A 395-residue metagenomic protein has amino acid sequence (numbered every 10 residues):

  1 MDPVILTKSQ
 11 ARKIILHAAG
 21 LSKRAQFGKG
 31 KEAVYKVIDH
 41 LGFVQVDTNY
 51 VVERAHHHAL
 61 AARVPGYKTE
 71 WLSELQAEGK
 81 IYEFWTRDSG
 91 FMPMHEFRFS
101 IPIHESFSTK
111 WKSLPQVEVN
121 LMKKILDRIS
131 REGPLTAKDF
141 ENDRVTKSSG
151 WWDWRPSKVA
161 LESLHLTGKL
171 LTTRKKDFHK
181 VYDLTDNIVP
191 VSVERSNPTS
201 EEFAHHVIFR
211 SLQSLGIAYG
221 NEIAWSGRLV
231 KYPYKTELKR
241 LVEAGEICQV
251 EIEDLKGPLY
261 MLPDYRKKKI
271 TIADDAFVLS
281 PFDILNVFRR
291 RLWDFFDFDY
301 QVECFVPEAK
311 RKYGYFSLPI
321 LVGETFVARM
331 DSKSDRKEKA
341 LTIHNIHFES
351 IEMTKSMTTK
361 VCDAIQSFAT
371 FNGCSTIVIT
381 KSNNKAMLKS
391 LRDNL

Functional and structural regions predicted by a protein language model:
M1-L395: Long, charged, low-complexity, helical-prone intrinsically disordered regions
